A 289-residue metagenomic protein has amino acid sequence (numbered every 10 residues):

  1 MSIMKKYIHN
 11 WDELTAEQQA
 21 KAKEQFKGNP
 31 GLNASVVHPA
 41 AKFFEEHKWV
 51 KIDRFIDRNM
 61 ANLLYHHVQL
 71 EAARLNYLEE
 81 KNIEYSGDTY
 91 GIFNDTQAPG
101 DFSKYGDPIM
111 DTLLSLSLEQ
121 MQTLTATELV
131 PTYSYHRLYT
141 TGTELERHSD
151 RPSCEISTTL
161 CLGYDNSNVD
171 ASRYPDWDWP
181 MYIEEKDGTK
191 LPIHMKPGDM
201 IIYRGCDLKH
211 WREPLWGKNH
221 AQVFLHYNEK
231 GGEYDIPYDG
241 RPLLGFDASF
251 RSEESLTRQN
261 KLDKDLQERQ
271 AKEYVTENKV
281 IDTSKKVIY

Functional and structural regions predicted by a protein language model:
I3-W11, A16-L124: Non-heme Fe(II)/2-oxoglutarate
S35-I52, E128, Y135, Y174 (+4 more regions): Catalytic phosphate/metal-binding cores of nucleic-acid and nucleotide-processing enzymes, i.e., regions that mediate
K51-D53, V130-T132, I202-Y203, F224: A structural signal for short, well-ordered beta-strand segments and their strand-loop junctions that often border
N59, T96, Y139, H148-S149 (+3 more regions): Surface-exposed loop/turn and secondary-structure junction residues enriched for glycine/proline
F93-S103, T112-P175: Conserved double-stranded beta-helix
T141-D207, N219-V223, E229-L243: Catalytic core of non-heme Fe(II) oxygenases with the double-stranded beta-helix
R212-G217: Short proline/glycine-enriched turn/loop segments at secondary-structure junctions
N219-Y289: Double-stranded beta-helix
